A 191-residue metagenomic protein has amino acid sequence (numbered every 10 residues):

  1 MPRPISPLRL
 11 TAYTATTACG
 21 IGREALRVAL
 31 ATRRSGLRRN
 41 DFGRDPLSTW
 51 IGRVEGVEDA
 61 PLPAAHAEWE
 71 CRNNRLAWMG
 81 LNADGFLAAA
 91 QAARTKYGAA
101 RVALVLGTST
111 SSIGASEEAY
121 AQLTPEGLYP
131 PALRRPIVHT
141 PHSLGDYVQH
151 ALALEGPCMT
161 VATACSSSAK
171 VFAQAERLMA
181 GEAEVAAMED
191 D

Functional and structural regions predicted by a protein language model:
M1-G156, R177-A180: Conserved "HGTGT" condensation-loop signature of ketosynthase/thiolase-family condensing enzymes that catalyze
E155-T163: Short loop-beta-helix segment that forms the pyridoxal 5′-phosphate
T163-C165, D191: Short, structured patches in soluble enzyme cores that scaffold and shape functional sites
S168: Short conserved active-site loop signatures built around small residues
F172-A173: Conserved phosphate-binding catalytic cores of ATP/NTP-utilizing and phosphoryl-transfer enzymes
A183-D191: Acyl-CoA/ACP chain-elongation machinery
